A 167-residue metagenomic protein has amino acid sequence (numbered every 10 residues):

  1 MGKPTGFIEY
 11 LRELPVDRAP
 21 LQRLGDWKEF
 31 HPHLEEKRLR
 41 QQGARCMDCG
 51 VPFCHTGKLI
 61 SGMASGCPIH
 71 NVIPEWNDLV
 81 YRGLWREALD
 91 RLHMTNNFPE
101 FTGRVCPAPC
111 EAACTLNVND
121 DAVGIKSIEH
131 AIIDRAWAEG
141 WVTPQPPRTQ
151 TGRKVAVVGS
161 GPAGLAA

Functional and structural regions predicted by a protein language model:
M1-K154: Ferredoxin-type iron-sulfur electron-transfer modules and their immediate structural context
R153-A167: N-terminal Rossmann-like FAD-binding beta1-loop-alpha1 element of flavoenzymes
